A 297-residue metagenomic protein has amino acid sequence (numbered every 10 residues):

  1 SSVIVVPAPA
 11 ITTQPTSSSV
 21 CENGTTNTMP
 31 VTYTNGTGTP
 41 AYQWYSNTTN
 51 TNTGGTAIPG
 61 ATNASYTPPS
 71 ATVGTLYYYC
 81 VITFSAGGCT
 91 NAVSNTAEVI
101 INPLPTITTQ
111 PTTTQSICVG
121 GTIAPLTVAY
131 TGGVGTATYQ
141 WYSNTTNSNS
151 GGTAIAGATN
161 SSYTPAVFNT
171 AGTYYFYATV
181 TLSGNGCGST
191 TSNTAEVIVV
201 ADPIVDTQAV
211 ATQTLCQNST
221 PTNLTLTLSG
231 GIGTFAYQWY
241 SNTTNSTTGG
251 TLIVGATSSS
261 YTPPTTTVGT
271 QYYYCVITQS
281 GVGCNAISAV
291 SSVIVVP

Functional and structural regions predicted by a protein language model:
S1, N47, N91-T96, N144 (+3 more regions): Short Trp-Ser/Thr-centered turn/loop motifs at beta-strand boundaries
I4-A10, I100-T106, I198-V205, I294-P297: Extracellular interdomain linker/stem segments of modular secreted and single-pass surface proteins
T13-S18, M29-V31, T109-T114, T207-T212: Surface-exposed, proline-enriched loop/turn segments that connect beta strands in immunoglobulin-like
G24-Y33, G121-Y130, S219-S229: A short beta-strand segment in extracellular, disulfide-stabilized domains
N35-S46, Y130-S143, G230-S241: Solvent-exposed loop segments of extracellular immunoglobulin-like
Y45, Y77-T83, Q140-Y142, Y175-T181 (+2 more regions): Extracellular recognition modules
S46-S70, S143-F168, S241-T265: Surface-exposed, flexible coil segments in extracellular/virion-facing regions
T83-T90, T181-G188, T278-C284: Short, solvent-exposed loop/turn segments at the edges of extracellular beta-sandwich modules
